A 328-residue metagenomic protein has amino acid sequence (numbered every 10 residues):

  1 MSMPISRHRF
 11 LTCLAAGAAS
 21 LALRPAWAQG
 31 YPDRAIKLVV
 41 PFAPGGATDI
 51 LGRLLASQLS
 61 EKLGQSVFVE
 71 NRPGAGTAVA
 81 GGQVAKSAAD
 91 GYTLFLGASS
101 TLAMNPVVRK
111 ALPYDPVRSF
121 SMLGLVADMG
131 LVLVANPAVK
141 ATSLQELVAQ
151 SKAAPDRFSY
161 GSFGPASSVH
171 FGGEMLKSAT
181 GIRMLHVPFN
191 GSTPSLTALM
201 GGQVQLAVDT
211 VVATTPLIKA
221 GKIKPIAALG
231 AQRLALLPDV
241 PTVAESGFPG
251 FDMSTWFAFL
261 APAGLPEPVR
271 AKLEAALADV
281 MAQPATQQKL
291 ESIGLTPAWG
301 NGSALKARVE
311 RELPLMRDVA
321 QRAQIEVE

Functional and structural regions predicted by a protein language model:
R9-A28: N-terminal export signals
W27-R118, R157, I182-T210, P297-W299 (+1 more regions): N-terminal (or domain-start) structured segment
D33-A35, A179, K219, E245 (+1 more regions): An extracytoplasmic/periplasmic, membrane-proximal ligand-sensing/linker region
A47, L51, L55, G76 (+13 more regions): Stable alpha-helical elements in mature extracytoplasmic
K86-Y92, V107-P194, V243, W256-K289: Hinge/capping helix and adjacent helix->loop/strand transition within the periplasmic-binding protein
L96-T101, S162, S192, D209-T214 (+3 more regions): Beta->alpha turn/N-cap motifs
L102-A111, H170, K177-A179, L206-V240: A ligand-binding cleft/hinge motif common to bilobed small-molecule-binding domains
T214-A282: C-terminal lobe and pocket-closing loops of periplasmic/extracytoplasmic Venus-flytrap solute-binding proteins
